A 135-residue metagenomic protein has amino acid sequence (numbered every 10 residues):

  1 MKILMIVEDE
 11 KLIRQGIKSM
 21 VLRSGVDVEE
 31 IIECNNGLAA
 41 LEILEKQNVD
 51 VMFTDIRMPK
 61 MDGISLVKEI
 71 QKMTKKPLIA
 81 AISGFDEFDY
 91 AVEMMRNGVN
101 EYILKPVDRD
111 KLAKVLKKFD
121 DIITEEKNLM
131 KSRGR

Functional and structural regions predicted by a protein language model:
K2, E29, P77: Switch/coupling loops of ABC transporter nucleotide-binding domains
K2-I13, I17-K18, M52: Conserved acidic segment of CheY-like receiver
G16, M20-S24, I43: Alpha-helical interaction/dimerization surfaces of two-component signaling modules
G25-I31: A generic structural motif
I31-L38: Conserved Asp/Asn-Gly motif in the active-site loop of CheY-like receiver
L41-G134: CheY-like receiver
